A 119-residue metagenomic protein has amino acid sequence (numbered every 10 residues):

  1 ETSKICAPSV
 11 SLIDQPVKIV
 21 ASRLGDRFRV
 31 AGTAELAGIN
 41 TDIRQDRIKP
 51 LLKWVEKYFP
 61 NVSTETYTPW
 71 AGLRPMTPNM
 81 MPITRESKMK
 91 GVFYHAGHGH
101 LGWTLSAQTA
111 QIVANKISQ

Functional and structural regions predicted by a protein language model:
E1-K90: Active-site substrate-recognition segment that forms the wall of the catalytic cavity or substrate channel
S3, M81-Q119: C-terminal lid/capping helical subdomain adjacent to the catalytic/cofactor pocket in oxidative enzymes
